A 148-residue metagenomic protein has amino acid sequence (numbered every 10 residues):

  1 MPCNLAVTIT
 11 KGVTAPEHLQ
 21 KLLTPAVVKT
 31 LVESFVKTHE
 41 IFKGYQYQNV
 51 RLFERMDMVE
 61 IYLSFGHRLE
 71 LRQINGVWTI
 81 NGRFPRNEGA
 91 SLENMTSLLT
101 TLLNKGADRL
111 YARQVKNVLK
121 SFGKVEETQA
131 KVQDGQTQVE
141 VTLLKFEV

Functional and structural regions predicted by a protein language model:
M1-V148: Interaction-mediating elements
